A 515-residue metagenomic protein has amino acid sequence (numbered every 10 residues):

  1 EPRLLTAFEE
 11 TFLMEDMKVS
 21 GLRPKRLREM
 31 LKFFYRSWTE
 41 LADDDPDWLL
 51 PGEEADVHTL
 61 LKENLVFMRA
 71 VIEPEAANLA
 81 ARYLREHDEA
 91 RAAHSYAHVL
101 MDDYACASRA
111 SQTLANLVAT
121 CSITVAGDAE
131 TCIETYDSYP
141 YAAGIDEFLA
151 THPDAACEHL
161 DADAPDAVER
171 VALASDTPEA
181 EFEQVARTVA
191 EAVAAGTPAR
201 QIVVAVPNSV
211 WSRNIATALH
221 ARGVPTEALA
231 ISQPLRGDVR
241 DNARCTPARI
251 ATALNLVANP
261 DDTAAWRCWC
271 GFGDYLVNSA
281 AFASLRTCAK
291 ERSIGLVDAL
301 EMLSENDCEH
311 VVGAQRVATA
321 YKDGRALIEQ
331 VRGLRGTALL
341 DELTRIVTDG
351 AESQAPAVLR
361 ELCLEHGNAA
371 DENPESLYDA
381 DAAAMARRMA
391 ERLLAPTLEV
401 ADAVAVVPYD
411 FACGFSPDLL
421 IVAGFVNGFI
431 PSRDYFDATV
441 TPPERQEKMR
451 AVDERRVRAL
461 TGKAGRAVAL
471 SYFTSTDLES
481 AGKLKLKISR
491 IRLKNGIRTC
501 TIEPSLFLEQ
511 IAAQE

Functional and structural regions predicted by a protein language model:
E1-F33, T59-L60, R249: Conserved P-loop NTPase-based nucleic-acid remodeling module centered on helicase motor cores
E9, M14, D47-A143, D161 (+2 more regions): Conserved helicase NTPase motor core
I72-A80, N255, A401-Y409: Conserved two-lobed SF2 helicase motor
A150-T226, A258-N259: Helicase P-loop NTPase motor core
I202-C270: Long, highly charged, low-complexity intrinsically disordered interaction regions that mediate electrostatic DNA/RNA
E305-L419, N427, S432-R433, C500-L508 (+1 more regions): Accessory C-terminal helicase-associated subdomains
V426-F436, V440-Q514: C-terminal accessory regions
